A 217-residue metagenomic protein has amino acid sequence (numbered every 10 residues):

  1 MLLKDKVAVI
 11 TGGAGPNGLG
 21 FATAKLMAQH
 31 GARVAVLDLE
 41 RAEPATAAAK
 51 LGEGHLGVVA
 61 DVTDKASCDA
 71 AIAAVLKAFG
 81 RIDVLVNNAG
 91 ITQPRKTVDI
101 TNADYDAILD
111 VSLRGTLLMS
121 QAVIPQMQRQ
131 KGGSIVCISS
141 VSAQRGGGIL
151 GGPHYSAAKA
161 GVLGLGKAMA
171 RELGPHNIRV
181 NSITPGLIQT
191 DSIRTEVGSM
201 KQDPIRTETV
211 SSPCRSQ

Functional and structural regions predicted by a protein language model:
L3-V34: Canonical Rossmann dinucleotide-binding motif of NAD(H)/NADP(H)-dependent dehydrogenases/reductases, specifically
H30-T46: Conserved glycine-rich Rossmann-like NAD(P)H-binding loop of the short-chain dehydrogenase/reductase
R41-A42, A60-A70, N102: The beta1-alpha1 cofactor-binding region of Rossmann-like NAD(H)/NADP(H)-dependent oxidoreductases
K96-T97, D104-L109, P204: Substrate-binding pocket helix/loop in short-chain dehydrogenase/reductase
S120, A158, G166: Active-site helix of classical SDR
P125, R171-P175: Alpha-helical segment proximal to the catalytic Tyr-Lys
S140: Residue(s) in the substrate-gating loop at a strand-loop-helix junction that position the organic substrate next
